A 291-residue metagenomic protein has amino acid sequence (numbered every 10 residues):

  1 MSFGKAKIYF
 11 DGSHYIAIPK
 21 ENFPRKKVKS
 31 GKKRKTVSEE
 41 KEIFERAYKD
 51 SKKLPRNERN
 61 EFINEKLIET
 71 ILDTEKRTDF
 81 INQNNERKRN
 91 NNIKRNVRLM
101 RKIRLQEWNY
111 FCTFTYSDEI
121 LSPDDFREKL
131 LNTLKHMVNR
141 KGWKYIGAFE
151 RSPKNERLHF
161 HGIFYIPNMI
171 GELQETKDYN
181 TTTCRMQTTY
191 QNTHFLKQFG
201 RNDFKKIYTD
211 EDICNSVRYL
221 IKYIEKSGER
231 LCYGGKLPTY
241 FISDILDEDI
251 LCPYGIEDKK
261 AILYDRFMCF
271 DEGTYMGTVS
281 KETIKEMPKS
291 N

Functional and structural regions predicted by a protein language model:
M1-E156, P167-N291: Right-hand nucleic-acid polymerase module
L158-F164: Catalytic metal-binding acidic patch
